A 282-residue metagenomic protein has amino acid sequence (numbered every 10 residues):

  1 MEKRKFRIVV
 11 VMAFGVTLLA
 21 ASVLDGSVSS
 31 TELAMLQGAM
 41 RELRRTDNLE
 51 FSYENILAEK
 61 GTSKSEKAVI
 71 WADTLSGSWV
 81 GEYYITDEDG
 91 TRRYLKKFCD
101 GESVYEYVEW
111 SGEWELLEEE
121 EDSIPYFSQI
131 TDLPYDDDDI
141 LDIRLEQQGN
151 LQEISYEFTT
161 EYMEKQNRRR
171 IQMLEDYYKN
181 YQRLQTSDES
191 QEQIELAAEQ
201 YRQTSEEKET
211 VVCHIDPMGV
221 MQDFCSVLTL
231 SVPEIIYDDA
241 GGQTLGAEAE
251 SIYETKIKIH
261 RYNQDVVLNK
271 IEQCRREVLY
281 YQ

Functional and structural regions predicted by a protein language model:
E2-L75, Q264-Q282: N-terminal leader/targeting segments and the immediate start of mature chains
L43-E50, V69-G81, F98-V104, G149 (+2 more regions): Short, solvent-exposed coil/turn segments at beta-strand boundaries
Y53-A58, E82-D87, Y105-S111, C225-V232: Beta-turn initiation residues at beta-strand->coil junctions
K64-I70, T91-K97, E207-V211, S251-K258: A structural detector for short beta-strand units
S65, V69-Q129: An acidic-aromatic
T91-L95, L116-E119, K165-N167, P233-G241 (+1 more regions): A short, polar/proline- and glycine-enriched secondary-structure boundary/capping micro-motif
Y105-D188: Flexible, processing/modification-adjacent segments and terminal tails in exported/periplasmic/extracellular proteins
Q152-Q273: Gly/Pro-enriched, hydrophobic low-complexity segments that function as extracytoplasmic propeptides/linkers
